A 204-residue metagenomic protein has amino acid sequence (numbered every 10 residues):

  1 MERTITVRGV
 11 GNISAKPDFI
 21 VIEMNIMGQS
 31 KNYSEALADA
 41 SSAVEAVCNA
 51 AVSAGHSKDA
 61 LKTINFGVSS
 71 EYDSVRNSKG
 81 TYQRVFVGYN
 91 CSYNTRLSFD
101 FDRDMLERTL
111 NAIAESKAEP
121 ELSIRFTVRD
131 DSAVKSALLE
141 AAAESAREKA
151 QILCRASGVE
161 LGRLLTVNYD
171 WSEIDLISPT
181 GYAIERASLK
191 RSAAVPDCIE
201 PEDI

Functional and structural regions predicted by a protein language model:
M1-I204: Short, charge-dense linear interaction motifs
